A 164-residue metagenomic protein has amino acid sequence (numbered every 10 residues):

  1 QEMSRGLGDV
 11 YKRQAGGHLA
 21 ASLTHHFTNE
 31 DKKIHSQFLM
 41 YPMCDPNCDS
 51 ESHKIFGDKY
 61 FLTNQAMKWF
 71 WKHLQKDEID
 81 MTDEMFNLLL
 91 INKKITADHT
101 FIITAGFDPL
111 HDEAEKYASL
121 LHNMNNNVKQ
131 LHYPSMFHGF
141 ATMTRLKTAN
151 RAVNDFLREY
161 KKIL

Functional and structural regions predicted by a protein language model:
Q1-Y11: Single conserved hydrophobic/aromatic residue that forms the stacking wall/gate of nucleotide- or nucleobase-binding
K12-S22: Glycine-rich nucleophile elbow surrounding the catalytic serine of serine-hydrolase chemistry
H25-I79: Hydrolase active-site cap/lid region
I79-H99: The feature captures the conserved acid-bearing segment of alpha/beta-hydrolase catalytic domains
I102-T104: Short beta-strand/loop motif that positions the catalytic acidic residue of the alpha/beta-hydrolase fold
P109-E115: Conserved alpha/beta-hydrolase "acid-adjacent" motif
H122-G139: Catalytic histidine neighborhood in serine/cysteine hydrolases with alpha/beta-hydrolase-type architecture
R145-L164: Catalytic active-site module of serine/aspartate enzymes centered on a nucleophile-bearing elbow/loop
